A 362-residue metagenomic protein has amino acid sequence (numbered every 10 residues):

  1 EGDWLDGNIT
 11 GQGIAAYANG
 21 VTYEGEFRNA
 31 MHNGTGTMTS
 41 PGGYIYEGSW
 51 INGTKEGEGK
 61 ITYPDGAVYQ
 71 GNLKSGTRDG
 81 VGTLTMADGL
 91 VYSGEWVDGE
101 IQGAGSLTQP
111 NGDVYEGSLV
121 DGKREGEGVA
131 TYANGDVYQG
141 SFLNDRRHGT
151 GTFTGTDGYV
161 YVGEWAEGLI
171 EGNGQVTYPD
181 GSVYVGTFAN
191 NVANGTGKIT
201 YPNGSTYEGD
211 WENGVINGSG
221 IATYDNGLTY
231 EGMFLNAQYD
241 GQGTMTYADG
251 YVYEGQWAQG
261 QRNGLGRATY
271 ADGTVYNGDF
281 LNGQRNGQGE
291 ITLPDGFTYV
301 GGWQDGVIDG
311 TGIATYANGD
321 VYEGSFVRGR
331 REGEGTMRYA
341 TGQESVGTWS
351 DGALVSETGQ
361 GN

Functional and structural regions predicted by a protein language model:
E1, I14-Y17, E24, T37-S40 (+23 more regions): Short beta-strand elements of solenoid repeat domains
E1-T10, T22-N33, Y46-E56, V68-D79 (+12 more regions): Conserved anchor residues at repeat-unit boundaries in beta-strand-based tandem repeats, strongest for the MORN repeat
A16-N19, M31, V68, D88 (+12 more regions): Intrinsic disorder/low-complexity segments
A353-N362: Short, low-complexity, Pro/Ser/Thr/Gly-rich segments in the mature regions of secreted, periplasmic
